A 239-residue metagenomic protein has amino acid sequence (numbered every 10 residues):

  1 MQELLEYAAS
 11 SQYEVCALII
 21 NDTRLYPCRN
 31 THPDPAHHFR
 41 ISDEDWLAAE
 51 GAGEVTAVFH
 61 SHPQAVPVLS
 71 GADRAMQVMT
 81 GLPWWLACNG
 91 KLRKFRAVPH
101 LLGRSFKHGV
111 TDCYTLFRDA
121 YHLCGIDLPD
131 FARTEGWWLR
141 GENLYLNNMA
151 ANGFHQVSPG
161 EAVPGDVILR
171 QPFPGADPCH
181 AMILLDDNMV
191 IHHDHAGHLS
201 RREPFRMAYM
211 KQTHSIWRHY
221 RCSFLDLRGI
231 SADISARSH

Functional and structural regions predicted by a protein language model:
M1-V55, P63-R96: Conserved beta-strand-loop surface patch within small alpha/beta domains used for substrate/adaptor or ligand engagement
H60-Q64, H180: Histidine-centered divalent metal-coordination motifs
L101-K107: Second-shell loop/turn segments in exported
H108-C124: Active-site nucleophilic cysteine motif
L128-R133: Surface-exposed patches in mature extracellular/periplasmic domains of secreted proteins
T134-S200, F205: ...with weaker cross-activation on analogous glycine-rich loops/strands in unrelated enzymes
E203-H239: Glycine- and charge-enriched low-complexity intrinsically disordered segments
